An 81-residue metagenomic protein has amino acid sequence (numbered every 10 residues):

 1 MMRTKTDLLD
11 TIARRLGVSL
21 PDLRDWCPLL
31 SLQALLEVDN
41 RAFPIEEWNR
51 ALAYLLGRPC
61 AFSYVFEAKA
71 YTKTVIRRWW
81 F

Functional and structural regions predicted by a protein language model:
R3-A34: N-terminal acidic leader/helix
L8-T11, R15, A51-L55, Y71-V75: Charge-rich, solvent-exposed alpha-helical interaction surfaces
S19, D39-A42, T72-K73: Intrinsically disordered, low-complexity regions enriched in Ser/Pro/Gly/Gln/His and often acidic
D22-L29, R41-I45, A61-V65: Alpha-helix N-cap/helix-initiation sites
L35-R58: Short aromatic-glycine-(Arg/Gly/Cys) micro-motifs in beta-strand/loop hairpins
L56-F81: Short, compact, well-ordered microdomains
